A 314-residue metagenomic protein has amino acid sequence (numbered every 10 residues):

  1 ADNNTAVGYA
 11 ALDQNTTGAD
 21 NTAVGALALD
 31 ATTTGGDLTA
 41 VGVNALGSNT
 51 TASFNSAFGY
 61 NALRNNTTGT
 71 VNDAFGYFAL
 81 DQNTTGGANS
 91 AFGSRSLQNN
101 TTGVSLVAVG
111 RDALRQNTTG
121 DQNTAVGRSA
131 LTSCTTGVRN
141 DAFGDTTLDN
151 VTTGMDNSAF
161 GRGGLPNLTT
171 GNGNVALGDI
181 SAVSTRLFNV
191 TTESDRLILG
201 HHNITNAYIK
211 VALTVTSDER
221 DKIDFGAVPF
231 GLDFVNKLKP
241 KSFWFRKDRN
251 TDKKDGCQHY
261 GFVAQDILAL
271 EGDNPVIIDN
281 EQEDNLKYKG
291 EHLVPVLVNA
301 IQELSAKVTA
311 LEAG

Functional and structural regions predicted by a protein language model:
A1-D218: Glycine- and small/polar-enriched repetitive beta-structure motifs of secreted/surface proteins
L131, S217-G314: Intramolecular chaperone/auto-protease modules of tailspike-like proteins
